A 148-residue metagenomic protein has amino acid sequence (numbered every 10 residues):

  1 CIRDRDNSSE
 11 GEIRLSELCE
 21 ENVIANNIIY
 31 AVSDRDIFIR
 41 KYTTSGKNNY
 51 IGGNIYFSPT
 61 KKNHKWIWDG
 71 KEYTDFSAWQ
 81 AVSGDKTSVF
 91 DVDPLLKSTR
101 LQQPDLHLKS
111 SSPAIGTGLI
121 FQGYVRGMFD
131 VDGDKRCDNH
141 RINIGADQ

Functional and structural regions predicted by a protein language model:
R3-G84, V89, D93-L95: Glycine- and acidic/polar-rich repeat regions and solenoidal domains
A78-Q148: C-terminal accessory segments
